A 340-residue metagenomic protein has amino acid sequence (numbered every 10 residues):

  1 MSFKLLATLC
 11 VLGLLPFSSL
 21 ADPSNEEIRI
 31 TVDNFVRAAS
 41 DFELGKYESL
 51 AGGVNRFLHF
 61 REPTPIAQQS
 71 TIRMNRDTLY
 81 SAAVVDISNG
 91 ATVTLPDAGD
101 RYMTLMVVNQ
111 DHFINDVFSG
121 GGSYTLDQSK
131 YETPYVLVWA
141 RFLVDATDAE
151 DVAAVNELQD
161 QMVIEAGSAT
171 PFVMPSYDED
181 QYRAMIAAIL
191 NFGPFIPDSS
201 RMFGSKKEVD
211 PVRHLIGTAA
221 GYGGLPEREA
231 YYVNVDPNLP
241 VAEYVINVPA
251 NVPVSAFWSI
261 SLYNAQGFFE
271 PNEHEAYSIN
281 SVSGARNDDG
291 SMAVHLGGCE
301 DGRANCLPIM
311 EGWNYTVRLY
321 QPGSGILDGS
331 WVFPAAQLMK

Functional and structural regions predicted by a protein language model:
M1-A7: Bacterial N-terminal signal peptides that target proteins for export
F3, S19-L20: Compositionally biased regions
A7-P16: Bacterial N-terminal signal peptides
A21-K340: A compositional/structural signature for long, glycine/proline-rich flexible linkers and loops on extracytoplasmic
